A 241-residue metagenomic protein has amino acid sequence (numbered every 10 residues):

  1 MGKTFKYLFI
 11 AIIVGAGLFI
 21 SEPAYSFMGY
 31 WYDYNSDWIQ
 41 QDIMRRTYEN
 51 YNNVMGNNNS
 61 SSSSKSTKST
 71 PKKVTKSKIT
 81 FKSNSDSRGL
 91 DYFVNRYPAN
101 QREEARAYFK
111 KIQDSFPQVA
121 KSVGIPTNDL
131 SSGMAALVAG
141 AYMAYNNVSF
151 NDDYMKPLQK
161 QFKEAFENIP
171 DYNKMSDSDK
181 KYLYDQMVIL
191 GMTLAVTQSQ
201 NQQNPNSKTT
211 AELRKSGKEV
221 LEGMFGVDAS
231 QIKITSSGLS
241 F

Functional and structural regions predicted by a protein language model:
M1, I13-V14, S26-F27, N204 (+1 more regions): Intrinsic structural disorder
M1-F9: Bacterial N-terminal signal peptides that target proteins for export
F5, S77-I79, K174: Mixed-charge, polar/low-complexity N-terminal
I10-F19: Bacterial N-terminal signal peptides
S21-P23: N-terminal signal peptide c-region/cleavage motif recognized by signal peptidases
Y25-P126, L130, D228: N-terminal Sec/ER secretory leader and immediately downstream segment of secreted/extracellular precursors
S83-S240: Mature extracellular/secreted ectodomains of secretory-pathway proteins
